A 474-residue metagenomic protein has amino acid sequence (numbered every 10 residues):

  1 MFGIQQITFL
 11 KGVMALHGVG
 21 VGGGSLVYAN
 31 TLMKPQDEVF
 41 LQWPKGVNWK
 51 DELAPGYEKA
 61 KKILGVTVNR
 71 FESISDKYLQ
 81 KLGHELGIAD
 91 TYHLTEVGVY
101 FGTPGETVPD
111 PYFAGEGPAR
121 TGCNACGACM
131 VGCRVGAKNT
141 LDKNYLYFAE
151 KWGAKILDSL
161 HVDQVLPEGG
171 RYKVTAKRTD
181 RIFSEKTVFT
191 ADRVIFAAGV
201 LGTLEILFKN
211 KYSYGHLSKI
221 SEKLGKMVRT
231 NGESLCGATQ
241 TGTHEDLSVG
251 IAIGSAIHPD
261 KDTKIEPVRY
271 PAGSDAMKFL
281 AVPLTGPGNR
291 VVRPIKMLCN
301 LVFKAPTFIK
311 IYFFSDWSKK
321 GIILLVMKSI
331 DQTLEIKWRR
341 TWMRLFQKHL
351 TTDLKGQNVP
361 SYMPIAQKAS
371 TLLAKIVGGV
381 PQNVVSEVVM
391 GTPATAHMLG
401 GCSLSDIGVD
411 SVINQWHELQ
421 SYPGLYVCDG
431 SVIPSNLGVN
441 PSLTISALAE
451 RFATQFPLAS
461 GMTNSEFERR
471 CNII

Functional and structural regions predicted by a protein language model:
M1, V135-K138, K151, L160 (+5 more regions): Glycine-rich loop(s) and the adjacent beta-strand/alpha-helix scaffold that form part
M1-F71: Redox-cofactor-proximal catalytic regions of oxidoreductases
F2, C123-C129, L166-P167, I322-I323 (+1 more regions): A glycine-rich dinucleotide-binding beta-alpha-beta segment and adjacent secondary-structure elements that constitute
F2-G12, G24, Y28, G46 (+6 more regions): FAD cofactor-binding and catalytic pocket of flavoenzymes
F2-H17, S184-A191, S386-E387, V427: Short, hydrophobic/aliphatic alpha-helical segments
G20, G430-S442: Glycine-rich phosphate/pyrophosphate-binding beta-alpha loops
G46-S159, V389-A394: Conserved redox-cofactor binding core of oxidoreductases
E72-C123, K261-D331, T352-N358, Y362-S386: Patatin-like phospholipase A catalytic core
